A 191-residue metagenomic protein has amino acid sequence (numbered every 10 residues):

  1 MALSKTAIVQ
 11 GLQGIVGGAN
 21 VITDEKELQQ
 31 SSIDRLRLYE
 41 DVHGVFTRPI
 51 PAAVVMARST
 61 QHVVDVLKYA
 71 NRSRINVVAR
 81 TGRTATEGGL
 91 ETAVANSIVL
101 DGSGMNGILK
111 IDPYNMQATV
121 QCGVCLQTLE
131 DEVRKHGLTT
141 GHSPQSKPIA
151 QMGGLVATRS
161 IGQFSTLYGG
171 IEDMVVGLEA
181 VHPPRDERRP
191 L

Functional and structural regions predicted by a protein language model:
M1-K68, A85-M116, Y168: N-terminal flexible segment immediately upstream of the FAD-binding catalytic core in FAD-dependent oxidoreductases
E25, A79-R83, G102, C122 (+1 more regions): Glycine-rich, histidine-containing beta strand-loop boundary motifs that form or position
R48, N71-S73, R80, A150 (+1 more regions): Short, basic and Ser/Thr-rich N-terminal targeting/leader segments
R74-N76, T139: Residue-level detector of anion-binding/catalytic polar loops
N106-L191: FAD-binding subdomain of flavoenzyme oxidoreductases
